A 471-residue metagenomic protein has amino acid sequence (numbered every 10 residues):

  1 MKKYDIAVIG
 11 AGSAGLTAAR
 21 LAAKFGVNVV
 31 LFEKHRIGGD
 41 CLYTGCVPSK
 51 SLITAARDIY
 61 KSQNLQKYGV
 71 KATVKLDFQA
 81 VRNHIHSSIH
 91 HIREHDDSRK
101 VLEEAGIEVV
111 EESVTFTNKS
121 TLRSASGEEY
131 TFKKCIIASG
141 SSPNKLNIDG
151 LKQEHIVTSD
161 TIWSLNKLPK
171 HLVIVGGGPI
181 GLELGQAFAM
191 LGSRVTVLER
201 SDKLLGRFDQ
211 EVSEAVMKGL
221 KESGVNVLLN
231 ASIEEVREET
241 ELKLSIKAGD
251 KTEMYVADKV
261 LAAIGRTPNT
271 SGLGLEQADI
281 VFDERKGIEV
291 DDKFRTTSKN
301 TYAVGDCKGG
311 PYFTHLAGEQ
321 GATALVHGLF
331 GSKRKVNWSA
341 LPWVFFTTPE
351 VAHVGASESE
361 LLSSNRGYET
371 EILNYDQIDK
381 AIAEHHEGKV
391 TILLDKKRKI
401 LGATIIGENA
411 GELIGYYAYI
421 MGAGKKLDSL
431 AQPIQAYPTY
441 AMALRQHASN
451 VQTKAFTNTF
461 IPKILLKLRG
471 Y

Functional and structural regions predicted by a protein language model:
M1-G12, L168-V175: Beta1/beta-strand and adjacent pyrophosphate-binding region of the FAD-binding site in flavoprotein oxidoreductases
K2-Y4, R20-V27, F32-L168, S201-L205 (+5 more regions): Glycine-rich flavin
A7-H35, V47, S51-D58, F346-S357 (+1 more regions): Flexible, glycine-rich terminal cap/loop adjacent to redox cofactors in electron-transfer oxidoreductases
I9, V114, Y130-G140, I174-V175 (+2 more regions): Short hydrophobic core segments
A14-A18, D40, I156, G181-L184 (+1 more regions): Short glycine/serine/threonine-rich phosphate/pyrophosphate-binding segments that cradle anionic phosphate groups
C46, S139-R194, L198, N226-V227 (+1 more regions): Glycine-rich dinucleotide-binding loop and its adjacent helix/turn
A72, E108-E111, T115-S124, G192-D292 (+4 more regions): A Rossmann-like FAD-binding core segment of flavoenzymes
K152-P169, M254-F330, Y416, A431: FAD-site-proximal beta/loop scaffold in flavoenzymes
